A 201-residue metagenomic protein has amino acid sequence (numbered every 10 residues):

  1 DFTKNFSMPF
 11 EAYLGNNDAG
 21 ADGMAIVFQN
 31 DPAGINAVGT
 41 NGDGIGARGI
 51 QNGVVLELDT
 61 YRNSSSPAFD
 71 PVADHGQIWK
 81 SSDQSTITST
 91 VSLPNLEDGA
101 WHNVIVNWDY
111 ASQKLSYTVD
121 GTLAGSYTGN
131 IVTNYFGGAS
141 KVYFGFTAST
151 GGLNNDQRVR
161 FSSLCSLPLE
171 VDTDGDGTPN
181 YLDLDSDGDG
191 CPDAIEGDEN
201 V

Functional and structural regions predicted by a protein language model:
D1-L167: Polar, low-complexity loop segments and adjacent catalytic/binding residues used for recognizing and processing sugar
L167-V201: Extracellular calcium-associated, cysteine-rich motifs in secreted modular proteins
